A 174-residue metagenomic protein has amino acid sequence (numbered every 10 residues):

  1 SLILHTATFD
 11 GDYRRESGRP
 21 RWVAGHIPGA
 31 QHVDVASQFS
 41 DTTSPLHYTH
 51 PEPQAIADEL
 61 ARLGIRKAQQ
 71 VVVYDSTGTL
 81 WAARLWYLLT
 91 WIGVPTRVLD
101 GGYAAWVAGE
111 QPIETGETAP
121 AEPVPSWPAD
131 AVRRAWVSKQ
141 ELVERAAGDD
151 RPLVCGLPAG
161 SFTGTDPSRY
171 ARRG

Functional and structural regions predicted by a protein language model:
S1-G174: Cytosolic catalytic domains that perform sulfur/thiol-centered chemistry
